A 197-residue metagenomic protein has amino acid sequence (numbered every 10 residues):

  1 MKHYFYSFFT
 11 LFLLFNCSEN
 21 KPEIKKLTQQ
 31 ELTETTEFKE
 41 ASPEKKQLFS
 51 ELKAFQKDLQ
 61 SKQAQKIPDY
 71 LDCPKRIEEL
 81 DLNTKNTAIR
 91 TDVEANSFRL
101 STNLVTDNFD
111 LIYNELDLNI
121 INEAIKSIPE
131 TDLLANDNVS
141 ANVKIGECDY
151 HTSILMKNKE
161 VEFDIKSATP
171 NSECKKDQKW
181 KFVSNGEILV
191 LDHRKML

Functional and structural regions predicted by a protein language model:
K2-F8: Sec-dependent signal peptide recognition, specifically the positively charged N-region followed immediately by
F15-N16: C-terminal motif of bacterial Sec signal peptides marking the signal peptidase cleavage site
N20-K57, S61, D69, E79: Short, low-complexity N-terminal intrinsically disordered segments enriched in polar/charged residues
L32-T35, F49, P68-G146: Short solvent-exposed beta->alpha transition segments
N114-L197: Exposed beta-sheet edge and beta->alpha loop/turn motif
